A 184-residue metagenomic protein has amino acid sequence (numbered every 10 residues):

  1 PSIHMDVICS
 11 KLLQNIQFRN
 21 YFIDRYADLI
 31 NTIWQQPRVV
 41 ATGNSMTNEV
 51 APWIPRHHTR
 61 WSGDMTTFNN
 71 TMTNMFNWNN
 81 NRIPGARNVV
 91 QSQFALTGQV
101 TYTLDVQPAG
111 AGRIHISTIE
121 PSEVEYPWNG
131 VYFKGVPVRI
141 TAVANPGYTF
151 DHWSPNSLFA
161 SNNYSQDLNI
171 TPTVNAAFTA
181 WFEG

Functional and structural regions predicted by a protein language model:
P1-T103: Middle-to-C-terminal accessory/interaction subdomains
H58, P137-N163: Surface-exposed interfaces of beta-sheet-rich extracellular modules
Q99-T101, P137-R139, N175-A177: Intrinsic-disorder/low-complexity, polar/charged segments enriched in Ser/Thr/Lys/Arg/Asp/Glu/Gln
V100-I116, A180: A short, amphipathic beta-strand motif
L104-V106, A144, P172, F182: Hydrophobic residues in beta-strands and at strand termini
A111-R113, S117-Y148, P172: Extracellular modular ligand-binding repeats in secreted and cell-surface proteins
Y164-G184: Conserved "repeat-terminator" motif of extracellular CCP/Sushi domains
